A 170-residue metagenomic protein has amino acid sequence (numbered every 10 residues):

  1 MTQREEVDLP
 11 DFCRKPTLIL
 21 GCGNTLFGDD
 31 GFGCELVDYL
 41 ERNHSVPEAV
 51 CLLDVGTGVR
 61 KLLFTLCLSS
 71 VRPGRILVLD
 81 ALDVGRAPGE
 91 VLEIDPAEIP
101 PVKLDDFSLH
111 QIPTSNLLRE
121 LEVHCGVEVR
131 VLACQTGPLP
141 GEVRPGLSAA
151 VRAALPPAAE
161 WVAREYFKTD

Functional and structural regions predicted by a protein language model:
M1-C13: Short N-terminal or domain-adjacent regulatory/targeting segments
V7-L9, L66-C67, L118-E122: A generic local secondary-structure boundary/capping motif
F12-I19, F27-D29, C34-A97: Nucleotide and nucleotide-moiety/phosphate-recognizing core
L20-C22, L132: Short hydrophobic segments within beta-strands
C22-L26, K103-D106, R144-G146: A short glycine/serine-rich beta->alpha loop
L82-E128: Helix-loop-strand module that forms the ligand-binding subsite of alpha/beta enzymes
T114-D170: Phosphate-binding/catalytic loops
